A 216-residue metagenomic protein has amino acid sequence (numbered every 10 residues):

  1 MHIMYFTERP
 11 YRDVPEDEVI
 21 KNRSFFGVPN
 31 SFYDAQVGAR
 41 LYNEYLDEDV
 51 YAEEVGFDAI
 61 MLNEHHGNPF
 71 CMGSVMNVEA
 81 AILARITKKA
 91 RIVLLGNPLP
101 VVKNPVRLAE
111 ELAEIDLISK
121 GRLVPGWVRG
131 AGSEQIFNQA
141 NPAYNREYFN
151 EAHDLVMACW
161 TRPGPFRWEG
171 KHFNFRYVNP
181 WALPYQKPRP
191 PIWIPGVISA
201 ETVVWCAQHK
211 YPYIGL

Functional and structural regions predicted by a protein language model:
M1-T87, P190: N-terminal beta1-alpha1-beta2 module of alpha/beta enzyme domains
H2-G38, V101-R167, Y213: Flexible, glycine-rich active-site loops centered on histidine and acidic residues that chelate a metal or position
E8-P10, H65-G67, N97-L99, V128-G132 (+3 more regions): Active-site beta-loop-alpha junctions enriched in small/polar residues
G27-N43, G96-V106, Q186-I198: Active-site mouth loops of central-metabolism enzymes
R40-Y51, L108-E111, G196-V204: Short, acidic/polar
V50-E54, A80-K89, L112, D116-L123 (+1 more regions): Acidic (Asp/Glu)-rich catalytic clusters
E147-R167, K171-P188, I194-P195, W205: Extended catalytic-interface subdomain
I198-L216: A conserved active-site cap/scaffold subdomain adjacent to cofactor or substrate pockets
